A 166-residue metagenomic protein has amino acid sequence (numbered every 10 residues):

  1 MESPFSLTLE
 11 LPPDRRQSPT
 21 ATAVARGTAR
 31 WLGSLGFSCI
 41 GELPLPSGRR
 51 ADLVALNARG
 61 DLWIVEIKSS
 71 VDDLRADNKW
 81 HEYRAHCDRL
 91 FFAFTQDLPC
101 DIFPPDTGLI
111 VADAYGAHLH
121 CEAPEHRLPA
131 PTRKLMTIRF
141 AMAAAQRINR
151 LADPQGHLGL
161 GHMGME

Functional and structural regions predicted by a protein language model:
M1-G41, S47, I102-E166: Non-catalytic C-terminal interaction segments of nucleic acid-processing enzymes
L11, S69-D113: Catalytic cores of nucleic-acid endonucleases
V24, R49, R75-K79: Amphipathic coiled-coil/heptad-repeat helices and related helical stalk/stem segments that mediate oligomerization
L32-G33, N57-A58, R84-A85: Flexible, charged surface loops at secondary-structure boundaries
E42-P44, E66-D73: Short, flexible loop segments at the rims of nucleotide/cofactor-binding pockets, characterized by
R49-A51, L90: Short beta-strand or tight-loop elements that sit immediately N-terminal to catalytic metal-binding acidic residues
A51-I64: Active-site beta-strand-loop-beta-strand hairpin of nuclease catalytic cores that positions key catalytic residues
